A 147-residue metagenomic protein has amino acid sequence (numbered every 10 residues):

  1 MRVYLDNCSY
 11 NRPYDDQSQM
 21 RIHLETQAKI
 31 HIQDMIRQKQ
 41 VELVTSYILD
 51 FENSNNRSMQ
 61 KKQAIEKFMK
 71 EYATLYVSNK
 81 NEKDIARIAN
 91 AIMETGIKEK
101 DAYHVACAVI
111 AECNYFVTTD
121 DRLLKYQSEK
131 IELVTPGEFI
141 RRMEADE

Functional and structural regions predicted by a protein language model:
M1-T45, N55-Q63, E144-E147: Short, well-structured N-terminal submotif of metal-dependent ribonuclease cores
R2, D16-T26, A106-E147: Acidic, PIN/NYN-like endoribonuclease modules and their adjacent C-terminal/linker elements
Q19-M20, F51-E52, A91-M93: Short, contiguous strand/loop micro-motifs
E25, D50-E52, D101: Acidic-residue sensor for enzyme active/binding pockets
R37, S54, M69-K70, N90 (+1 more regions): Alpha-helix boundary recognition
V41-T45, L49-F51, R57-K61, I65-N81 (+3 more regions): Anionic, Ser/Thr-rich low-complexity intrinsically disordered regions
T74-Y115, D121, K125: Active-site neighborhoods of divalent-metal-dependent phosphate/nucleic-acid chemistry enzymes
